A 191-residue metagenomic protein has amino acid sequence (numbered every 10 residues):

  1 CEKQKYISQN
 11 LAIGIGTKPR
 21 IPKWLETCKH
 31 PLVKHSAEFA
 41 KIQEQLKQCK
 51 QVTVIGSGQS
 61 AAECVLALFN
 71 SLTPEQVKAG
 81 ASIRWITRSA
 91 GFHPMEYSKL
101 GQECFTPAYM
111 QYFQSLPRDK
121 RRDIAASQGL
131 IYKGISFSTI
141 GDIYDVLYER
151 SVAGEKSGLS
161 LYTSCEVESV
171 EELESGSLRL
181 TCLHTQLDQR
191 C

Functional and structural regions predicted by a protein language model:
C1-Q59, E63-C191: Flavin (primarily FAD) cofactor-binding/catalytic cores of flavoenzymes
